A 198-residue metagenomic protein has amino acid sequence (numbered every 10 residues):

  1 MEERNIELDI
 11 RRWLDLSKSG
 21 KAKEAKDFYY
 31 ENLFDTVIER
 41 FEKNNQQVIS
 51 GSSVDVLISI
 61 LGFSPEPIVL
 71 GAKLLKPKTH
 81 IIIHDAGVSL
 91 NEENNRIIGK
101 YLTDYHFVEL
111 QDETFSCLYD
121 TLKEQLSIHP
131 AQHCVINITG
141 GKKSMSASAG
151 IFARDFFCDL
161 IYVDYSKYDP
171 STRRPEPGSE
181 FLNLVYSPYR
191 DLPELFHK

Functional and structural regions predicted by a protein language model:
M1-C134, S144-K198: Long, low-complexity, Lys/Arg-enriched
V135-T139: Short glycine-rich or small-residue beta-strand-to-loop segments that form or flank ligand, phosphate, metal/Fe-S
